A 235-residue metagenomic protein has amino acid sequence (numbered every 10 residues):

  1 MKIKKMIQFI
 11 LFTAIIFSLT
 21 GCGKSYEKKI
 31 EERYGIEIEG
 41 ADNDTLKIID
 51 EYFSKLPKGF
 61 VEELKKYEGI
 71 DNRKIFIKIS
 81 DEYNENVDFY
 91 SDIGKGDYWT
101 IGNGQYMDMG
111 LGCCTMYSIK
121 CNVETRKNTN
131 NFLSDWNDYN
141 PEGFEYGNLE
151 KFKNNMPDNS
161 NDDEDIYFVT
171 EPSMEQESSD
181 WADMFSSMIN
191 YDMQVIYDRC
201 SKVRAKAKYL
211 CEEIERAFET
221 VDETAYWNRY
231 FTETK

Functional and structural regions predicted by a protein language model:
K4-F12: Sec-dependent signal peptide recognition, specifically the positively charged N-region followed immediately by
S18-G21: C-terminal motif of bacterial Sec signal peptides marking the signal peptidase cleavage site
E27-L46: Acidic/histidine-rich, surface-exposed loop or edge segments in extracytoplasmic proteins
I36-I38, I49, F53, I75-I77 (+1 more regions): Hydrophobic beta-strand residues in large extracellular and virion-surface proteins
A41-N72: Zn2+-dependent metallopeptidase catalytic core
E68-K235: Active-site-flanking segments in enzyme catalytic domains
